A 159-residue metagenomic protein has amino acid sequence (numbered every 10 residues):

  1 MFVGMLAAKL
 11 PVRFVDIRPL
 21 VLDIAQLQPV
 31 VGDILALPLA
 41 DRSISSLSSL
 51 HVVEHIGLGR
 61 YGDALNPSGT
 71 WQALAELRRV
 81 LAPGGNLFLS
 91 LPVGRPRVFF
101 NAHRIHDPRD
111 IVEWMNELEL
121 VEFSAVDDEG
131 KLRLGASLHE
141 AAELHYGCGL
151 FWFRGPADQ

Functional and structural regions predicted by a protein language model:
M1-A36: Class I SAM-dependent methyltransferase SAM/SAH-binding core
A7, A82, N116: Short conserved AdoMet
L35-S48: A short acidic, Gly/Pro-enriched loop at the edge of an enzyme's catalytic core that lines a small-molecule cofactor
S48, V53, G57: A conserved beta-strand element that flanks and buttresses the S-adenosyl-L-methionine
L58-D63, F100: Conserved catalytic-core motifs of eukaryotic protein kinase domains, centered on the activation segment
L65-N86: A short glycine-rich, Lys/Arg-flanked "PGG" loop and its adjoining helix->strand segment in the class I
S68, L89, G94-W114: Acceptor-substrate binding/catalytic loop of class I
P108-D158: Class I S-adenosyl-L-methionine
